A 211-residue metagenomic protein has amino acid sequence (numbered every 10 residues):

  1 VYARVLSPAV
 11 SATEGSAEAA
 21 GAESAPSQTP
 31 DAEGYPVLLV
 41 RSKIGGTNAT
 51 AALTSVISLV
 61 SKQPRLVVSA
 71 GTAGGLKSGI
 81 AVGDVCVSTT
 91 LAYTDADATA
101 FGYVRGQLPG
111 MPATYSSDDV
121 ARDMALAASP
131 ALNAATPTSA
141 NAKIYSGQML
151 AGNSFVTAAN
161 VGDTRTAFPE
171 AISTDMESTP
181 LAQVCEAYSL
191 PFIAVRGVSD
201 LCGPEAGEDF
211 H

Functional and structural regions predicted by a protein language model:
V1-S58: N-terminal short beta-loop-beta anion/metal-coordinating cradle
P36-I44, S146-A151, V195: Active-site-proximal beta-strand elements of phosphoester/diester hydrolases
V37, A167-S173: Short pre-catalytic strand/loop immediately N-terminal to key active-site residues, enriched for Gly-Thr
R65-V68: Structural motif
L76-P169: Mid-sequence, gly/pro-rich, charge-dense loop/helix-turn segments that line enzyme active sites
D175-I193: Short glycine-rich, acidic/polar surface loops and turns
F192, V198-H211: Regulatory input/activation interfaces that engage signals or partners
